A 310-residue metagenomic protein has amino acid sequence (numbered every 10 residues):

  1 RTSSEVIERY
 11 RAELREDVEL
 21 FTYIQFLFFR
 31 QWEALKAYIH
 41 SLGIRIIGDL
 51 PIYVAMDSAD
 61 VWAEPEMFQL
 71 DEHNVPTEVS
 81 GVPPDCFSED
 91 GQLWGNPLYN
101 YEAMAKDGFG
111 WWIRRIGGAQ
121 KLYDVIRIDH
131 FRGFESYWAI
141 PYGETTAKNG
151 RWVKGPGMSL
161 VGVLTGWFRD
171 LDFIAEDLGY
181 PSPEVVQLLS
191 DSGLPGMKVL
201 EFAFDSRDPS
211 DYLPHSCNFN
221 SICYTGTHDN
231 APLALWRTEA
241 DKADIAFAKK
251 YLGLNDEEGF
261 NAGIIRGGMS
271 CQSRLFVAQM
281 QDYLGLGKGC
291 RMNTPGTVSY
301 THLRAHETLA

Functional and structural regions predicted by a protein language model:
R1-A103, R132-G133: Active-site-proximal, well-structured secondary-structure segments within enzyme catalytic domains
E33-H40, W112-I126, I265-G267: Short amphipathic alpha-helices and their capping/turn segments at secondary-structure boundaries
I39, D49, I128, F173 (+2 more regions): Conserved, mostly hydrophobic/aromatic
L42-I44, Y123-D124, R169-L171, Q272-R274: Short, well-ordered coil/turn segments that N-cap beta-strands
L50-M56, D129-F134, D177-Y180, M280-L284: Short, solvent-exposed turn/loop segments enriched in Gly/Ser/Thr/Pro and often Arg
M67, L171, D177-G289: Conserved alpha/beta catalytic core and glycan-binding cleft of carbohydrate-active enzymes
R114-Y123, F131-E184: Active-site neighborhood of glycoside hydrolase catalytic domains
T301-L309: Conserved small/polar residues in nucleotide/adenosyl-binding loops
